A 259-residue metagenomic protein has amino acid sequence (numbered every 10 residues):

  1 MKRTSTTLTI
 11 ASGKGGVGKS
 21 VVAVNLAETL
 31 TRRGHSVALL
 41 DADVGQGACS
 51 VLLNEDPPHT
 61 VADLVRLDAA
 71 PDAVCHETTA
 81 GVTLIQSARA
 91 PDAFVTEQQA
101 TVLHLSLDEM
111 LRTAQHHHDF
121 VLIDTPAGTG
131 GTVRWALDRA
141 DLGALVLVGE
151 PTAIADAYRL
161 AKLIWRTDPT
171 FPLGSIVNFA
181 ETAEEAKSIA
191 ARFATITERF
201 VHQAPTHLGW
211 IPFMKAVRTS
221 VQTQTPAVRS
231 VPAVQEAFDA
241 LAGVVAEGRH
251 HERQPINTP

Functional and structural regions predicted by a protein language model:
M1-S5: Phosphate-binding P-loop
T6-P71, F120-L122: Walker A/P-loop NTP-binding active-site region of P-loop NTPases, recognizing the glycine-rich GxxxxGKT/S
L39-H116, K215-T223: P-loop/Walker-type NTP enzyme "switch/lid" segment
E55-H59, L163-I164, A190-A194, P226-V228: Short, hinge-like loop/turn segments at secondary-structure boundaries
F120-G209: Conserved catalytic-core segment of NTP-binding enzymes
R199-A227: Beta-strand-loop-alpha "switch" segments that mediate conformational coupling across diverse proteins
Q222-P259: NTP-binding/hydrolysis catalytic cores, primarily Walker-type P-loop NTPases
